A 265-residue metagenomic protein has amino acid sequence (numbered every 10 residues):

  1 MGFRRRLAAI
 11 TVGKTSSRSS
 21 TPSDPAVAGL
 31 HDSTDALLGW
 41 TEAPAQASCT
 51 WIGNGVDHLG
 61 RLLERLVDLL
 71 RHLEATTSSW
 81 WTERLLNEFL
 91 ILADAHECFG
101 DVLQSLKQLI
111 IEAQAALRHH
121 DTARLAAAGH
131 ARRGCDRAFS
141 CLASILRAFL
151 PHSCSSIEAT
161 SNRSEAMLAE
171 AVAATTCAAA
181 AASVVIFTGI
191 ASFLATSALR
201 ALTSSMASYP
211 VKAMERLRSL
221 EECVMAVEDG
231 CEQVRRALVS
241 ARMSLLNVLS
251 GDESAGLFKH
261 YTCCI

Functional and structural regions predicted by a protein language model:
M1-I265: Long, contiguous alpha-helical bundle segments
